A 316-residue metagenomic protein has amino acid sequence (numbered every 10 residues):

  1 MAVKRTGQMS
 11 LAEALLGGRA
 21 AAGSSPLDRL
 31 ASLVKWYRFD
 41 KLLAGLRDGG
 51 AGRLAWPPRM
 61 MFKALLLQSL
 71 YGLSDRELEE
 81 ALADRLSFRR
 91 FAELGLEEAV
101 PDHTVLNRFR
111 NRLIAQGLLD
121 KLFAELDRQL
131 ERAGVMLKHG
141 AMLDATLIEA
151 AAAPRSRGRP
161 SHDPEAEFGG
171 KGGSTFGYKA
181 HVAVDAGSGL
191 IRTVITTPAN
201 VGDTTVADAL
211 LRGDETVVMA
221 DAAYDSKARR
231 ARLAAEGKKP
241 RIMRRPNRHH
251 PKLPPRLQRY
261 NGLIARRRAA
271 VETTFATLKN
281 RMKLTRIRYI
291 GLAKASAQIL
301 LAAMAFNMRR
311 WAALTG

Functional and structural regions predicted by a protein language model:
M1-D40, W311-G316: Charged, often Cys/His-bearing segments associated with DNA-binding zinc-finger transcription factors
A20-Y71: Basic, short loop/linker segments at the boundary and entry of helix-turn-helix/winged-helix-like folds
L46, M61, E79-E80, R90 (+2 more regions): A detector of single, family-specific signature residues that are central to catalytic or substrate-handling motifs
A51-R59, G172, I290-A297: Structural motif
R53, P57, R76, A83 (+6 more regions): Polybasic low-complexity intrinsically disordered regions
T216-V217, A222-A293, L300: Helix-centered, glycine/charged polyanion-binding patches within enzymatic domains that contact phosphate-containing
R286-G316: C-terminal extensions of enzymes
